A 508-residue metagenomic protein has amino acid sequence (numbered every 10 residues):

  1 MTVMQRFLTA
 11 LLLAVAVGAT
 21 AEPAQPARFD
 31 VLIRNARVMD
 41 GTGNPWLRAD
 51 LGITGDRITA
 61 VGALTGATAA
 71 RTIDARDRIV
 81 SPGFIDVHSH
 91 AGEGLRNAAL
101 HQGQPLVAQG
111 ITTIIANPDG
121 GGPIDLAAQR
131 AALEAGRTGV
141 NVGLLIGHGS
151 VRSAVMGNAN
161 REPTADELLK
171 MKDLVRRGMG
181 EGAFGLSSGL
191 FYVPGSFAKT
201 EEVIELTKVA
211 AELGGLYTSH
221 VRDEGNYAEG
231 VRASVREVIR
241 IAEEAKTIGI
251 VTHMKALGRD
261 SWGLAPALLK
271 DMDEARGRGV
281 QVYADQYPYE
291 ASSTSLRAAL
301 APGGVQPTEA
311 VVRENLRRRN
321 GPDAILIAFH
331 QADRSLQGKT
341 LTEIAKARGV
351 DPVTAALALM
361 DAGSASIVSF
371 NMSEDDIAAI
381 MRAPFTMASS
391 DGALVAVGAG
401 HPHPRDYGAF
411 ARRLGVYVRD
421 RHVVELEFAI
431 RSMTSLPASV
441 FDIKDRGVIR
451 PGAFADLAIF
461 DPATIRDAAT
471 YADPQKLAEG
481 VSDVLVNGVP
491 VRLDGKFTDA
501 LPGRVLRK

Functional and structural regions predicted by a protein language model:
L8-G18: Bacterial N-terminal signal peptides
A27-F29, V38-G83: Histidine-rich, glycine-flanked metal-binding segment
A36, L51, D56, D77 (+13 more regions): Divalent metal-coordination and catalytic microenvironments
A36, P307-T308, R317-R318, A379-F385 (+2 more regions): C-terminal cap of metal-dependent C-N hydrolases
V38-D50, S366-I377, R421-I430, A438-Q475: Acidic, glycine-enriched loop/beta-strand segments at the rims of small-molecule binding/catalytic pockets
A75-V80, F84-A91, L95-S188, T207 (+3 more regions): Divalent-metal coordination cores built from histidine and acidic residues
L145-I146, S150, A154-A165, L169-V193 (+4 more regions): Active-site neighborhoods of metal-dependent hydrolases
R177, A183-E237: Divalent metal-binding pocket/active-site signature
